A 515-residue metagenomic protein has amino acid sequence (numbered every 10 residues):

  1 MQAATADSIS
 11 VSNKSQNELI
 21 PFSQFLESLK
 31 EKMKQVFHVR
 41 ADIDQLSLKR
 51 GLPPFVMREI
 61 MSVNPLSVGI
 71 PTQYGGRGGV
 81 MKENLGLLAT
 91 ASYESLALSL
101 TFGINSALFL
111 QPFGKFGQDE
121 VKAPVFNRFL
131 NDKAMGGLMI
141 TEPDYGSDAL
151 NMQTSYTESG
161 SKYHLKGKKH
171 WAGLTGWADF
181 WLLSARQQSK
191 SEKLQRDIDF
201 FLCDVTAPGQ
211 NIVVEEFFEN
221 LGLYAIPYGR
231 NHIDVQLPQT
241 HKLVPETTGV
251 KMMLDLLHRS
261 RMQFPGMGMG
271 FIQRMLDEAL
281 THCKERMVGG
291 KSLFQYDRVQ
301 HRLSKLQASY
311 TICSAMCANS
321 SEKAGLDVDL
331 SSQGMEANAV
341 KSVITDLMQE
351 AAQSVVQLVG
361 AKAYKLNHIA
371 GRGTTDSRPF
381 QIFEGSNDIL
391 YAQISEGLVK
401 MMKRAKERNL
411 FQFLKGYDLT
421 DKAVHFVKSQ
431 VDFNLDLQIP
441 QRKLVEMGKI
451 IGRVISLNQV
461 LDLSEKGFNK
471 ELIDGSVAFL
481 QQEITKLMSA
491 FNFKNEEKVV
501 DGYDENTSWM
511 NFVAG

Functional and structural regions predicted by a protein language model:
M1-I104, Q111, F116-N131, S429-I455 (+1 more regions): Amphipathic, small/basic residue-rich leader segments at the start of a protein or domain
Q2-A3, D7, A361-Q430, L437-P440 (+2 more regions): Glycine-rich phosphate/cofactor-binding loops in nucleotide/flavin-utilizing enzymes
D44-L46, Y310-V343, V356-Q357, E465: C-terminal helix-coil-helix/basic helical segment that borders enzyme active sites and/or dimer interfaces and provides
S95-Q111, F129-Y145, K168-L182, E219 (+1 more regions): FAD-binding core of FAD-dependent oxidoreductases, characterized by glycine-rich FAD pyrophosphate-binding loops
K115-P143, Y156-Y163: FAD-binding glycine-rich core of flavoenzymes that anchor FAD
K168-I212: A short core secondary-structure module
F218-S309, R378-F383, N387, M402-E465: Glycine-rich beta->alpha junctions and the first turn(s) of the following alpha-helix
G270-Q273, D277, H301-T311, N338 (+4 more regions): Generic structural signal for well-ordered, non-transmembrane alpha-helical segments in soluble/cytosolic regions
